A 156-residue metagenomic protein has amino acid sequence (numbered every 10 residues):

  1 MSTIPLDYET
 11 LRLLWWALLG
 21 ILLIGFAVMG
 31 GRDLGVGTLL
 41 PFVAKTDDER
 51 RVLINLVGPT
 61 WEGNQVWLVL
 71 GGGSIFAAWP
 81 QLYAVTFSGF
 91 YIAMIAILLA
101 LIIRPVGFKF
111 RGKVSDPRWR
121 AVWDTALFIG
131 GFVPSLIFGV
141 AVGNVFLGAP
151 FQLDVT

Functional and structural regions predicted by a protein language model:
M1-G63, V69-G72: N-terminal signal-anchor module of multipass membrane proteins
S2-R12, N144-T156: Juxtamembrane/interfacial segments at transmembrane-helix boundaries in multi-pass membrane proteins
T60-G139, G143-Q152: Membrane-interface helix-loop-helix modules in multi-pass inner-membrane proteins
